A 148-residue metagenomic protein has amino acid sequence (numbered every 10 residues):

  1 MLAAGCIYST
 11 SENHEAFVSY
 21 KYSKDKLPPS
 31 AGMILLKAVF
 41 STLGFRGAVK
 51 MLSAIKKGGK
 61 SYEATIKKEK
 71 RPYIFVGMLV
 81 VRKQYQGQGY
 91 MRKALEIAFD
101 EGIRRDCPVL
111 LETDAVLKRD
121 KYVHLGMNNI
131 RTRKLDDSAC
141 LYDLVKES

Functional and structural regions predicted by a protein language model:
A3-K21: Conserved beta-hairpin
E15, S138-D143: Short hydrophobic/aromatic beta-strand or adjacent loop that forms the aromatic wall/cage of a ligand/substrate-binding
F17-V80: Conserved acyl-donor/pantetheine-binding loop and adjacent beta-alpha core of acyl/acetyltransferases and related
G59-T65, I97, E101, H124: Hydrophobic, well-ordered beta-alpha structural blocks that scaffold small-molecule cofactor pockets
Y73-I74, E101-D114: Conserved GNAT acetyl-CoA-binding A-motif
G77-Q86, L110-D120, D137, E147: Conserved beta-strand-loop-alpha-helix junction that forms the acyl-donor binding cleft
V81, G87-D100: Conserved acetyl-CoA-binding loop-helix of GNAT-fold acetyltransferases
R92, R104-D106, A115-T132, D136: Conserved active-site alpha-helix within GNAT-family acetyltransferase domains
